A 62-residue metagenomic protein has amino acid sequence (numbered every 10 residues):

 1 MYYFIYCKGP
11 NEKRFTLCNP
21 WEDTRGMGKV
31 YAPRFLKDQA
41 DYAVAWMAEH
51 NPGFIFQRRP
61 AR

Functional and structural regions predicted by a protein language model:
M1-V30, R58: Short aromatic-glycine-(Arg/Gly/Cys) micro-motifs in beta-strand/loop hairpins
K29-R62: Short, mixed-charge low-complexity intrinsically disordered segments
